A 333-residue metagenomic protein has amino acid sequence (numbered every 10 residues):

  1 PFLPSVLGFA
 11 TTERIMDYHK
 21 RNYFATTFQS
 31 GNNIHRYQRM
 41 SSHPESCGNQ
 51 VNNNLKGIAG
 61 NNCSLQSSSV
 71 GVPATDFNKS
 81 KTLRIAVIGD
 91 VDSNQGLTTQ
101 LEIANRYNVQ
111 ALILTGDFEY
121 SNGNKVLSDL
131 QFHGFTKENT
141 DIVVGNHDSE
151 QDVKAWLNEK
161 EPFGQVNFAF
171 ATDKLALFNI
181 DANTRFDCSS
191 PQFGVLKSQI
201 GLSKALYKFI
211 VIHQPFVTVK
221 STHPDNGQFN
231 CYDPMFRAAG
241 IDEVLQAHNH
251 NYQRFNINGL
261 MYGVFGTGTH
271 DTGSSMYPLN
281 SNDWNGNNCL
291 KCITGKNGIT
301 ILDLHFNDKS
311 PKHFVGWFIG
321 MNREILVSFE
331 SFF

Functional and structural regions predicted by a protein language model:
P1-P4: Hydrophobic membrane-insertion alpha-helices, especially the h-region of bacterial N-terminal signal peptides
L7, T11-C47: N-terminal, immediately post-signal peptide pro-regions of secreted/luminal proteins
F28, R36-R39, H43-L127, V219: N-terminal active-site segment of His-dependent metallophosphoesterases
C47-G48, N54-F77, R84, N124-K208 (+3 more regions): Extended active-site neighborhood of metal-dependent phosphoesterases/phosphodiesterases
D90, G116-D117, G145-N146, I180 (+2 more regions): Active-site glycine-centered loops adjacent to acidic/histidine catalytic or metal-binding residues that shape
S93, Y120, T184, F216 (+1 more regions): Short, glycine/acidic-enriched loop or turn micro-motifs at the edges of active sites
R323-I325: Residue-level signal for glycine
S328-S331: Short, solvent-exposed beta-strand-to-loop segments that form ligand-recognition rims of beta-rich domains
